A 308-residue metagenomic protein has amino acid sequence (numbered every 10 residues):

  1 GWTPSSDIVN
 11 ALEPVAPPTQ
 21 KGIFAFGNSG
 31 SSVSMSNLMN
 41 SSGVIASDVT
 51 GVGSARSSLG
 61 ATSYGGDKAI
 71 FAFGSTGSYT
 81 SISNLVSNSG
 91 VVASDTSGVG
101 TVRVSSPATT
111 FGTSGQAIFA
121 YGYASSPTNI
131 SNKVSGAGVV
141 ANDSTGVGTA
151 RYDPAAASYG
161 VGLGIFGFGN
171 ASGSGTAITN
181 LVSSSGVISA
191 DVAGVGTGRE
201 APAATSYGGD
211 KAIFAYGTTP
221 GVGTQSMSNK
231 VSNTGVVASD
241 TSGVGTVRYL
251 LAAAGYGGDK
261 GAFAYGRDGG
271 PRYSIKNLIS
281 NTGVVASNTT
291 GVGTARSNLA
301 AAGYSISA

Functional and structural regions predicted by a protein language model:
G1-A308: Polar, enzyme-active/binding microenvironments
